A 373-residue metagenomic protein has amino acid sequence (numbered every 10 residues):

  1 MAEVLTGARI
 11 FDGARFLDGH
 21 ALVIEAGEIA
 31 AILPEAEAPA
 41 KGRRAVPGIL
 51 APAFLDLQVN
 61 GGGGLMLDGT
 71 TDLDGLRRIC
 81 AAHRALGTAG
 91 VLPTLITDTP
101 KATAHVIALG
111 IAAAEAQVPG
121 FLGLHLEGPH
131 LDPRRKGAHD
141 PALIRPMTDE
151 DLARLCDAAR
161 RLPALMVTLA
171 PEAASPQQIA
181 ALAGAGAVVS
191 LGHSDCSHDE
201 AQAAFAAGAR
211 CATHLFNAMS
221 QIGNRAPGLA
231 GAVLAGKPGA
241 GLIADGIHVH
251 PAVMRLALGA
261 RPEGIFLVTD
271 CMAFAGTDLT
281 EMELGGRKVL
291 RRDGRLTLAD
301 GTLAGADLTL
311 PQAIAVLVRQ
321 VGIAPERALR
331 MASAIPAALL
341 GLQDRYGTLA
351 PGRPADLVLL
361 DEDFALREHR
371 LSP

Functional and structural regions predicted by a protein language model:
M1-A38, D363, H369-P373: N-terminal metal-binding scaffold of metallo-dependent hydrolase/deaminase domains
E3-G7, E37-R77, A81: Replace "His-x-His-based motif
A8, A338, Q343, T348-P373: C-terminal cap of metal-dependent C-N hydrolases
A53-L55, S190, L267-V268, V358: Residue-level marker for buried hydrophobic side chains located in beta-strands that build the well-ordered beta-sheet
N60-G62, R77-V106, P119-D132, R161-A174 (+4 more regions): Divalent metal-dependent hydrolysis catalytic cores, especially in the metallo-beta-lactamase
T99-H105, E172-S175, V188-D195, I243-G259 (+1 more regions): Active-site glycine- and acidic-residue-rich loops that bind and position anionic ligands or nucleotide-like cofactors
L126, P133-G228: Divalent metal-binding pocket/active-site signature
E200-R327, A332, A338-Q343, D363-A365: Active-site-adjacent C-terminal substructures of enzyme catalytic domains
